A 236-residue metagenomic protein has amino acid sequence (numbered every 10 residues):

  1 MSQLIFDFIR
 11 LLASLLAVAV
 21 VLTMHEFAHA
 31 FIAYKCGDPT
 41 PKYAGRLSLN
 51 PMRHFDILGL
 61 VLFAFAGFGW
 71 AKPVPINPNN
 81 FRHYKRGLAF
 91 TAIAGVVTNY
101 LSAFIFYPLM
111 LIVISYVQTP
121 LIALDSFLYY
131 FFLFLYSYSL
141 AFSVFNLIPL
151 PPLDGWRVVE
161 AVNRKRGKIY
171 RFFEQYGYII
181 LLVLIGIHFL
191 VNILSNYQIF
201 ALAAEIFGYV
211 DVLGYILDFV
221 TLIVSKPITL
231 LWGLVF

Functional and structural regions predicted by a protein language model:
M1-F236: Hydrophobic transmembrane alpha-helices and their immediate loop junctions in multi-pass integral membrane proteins
